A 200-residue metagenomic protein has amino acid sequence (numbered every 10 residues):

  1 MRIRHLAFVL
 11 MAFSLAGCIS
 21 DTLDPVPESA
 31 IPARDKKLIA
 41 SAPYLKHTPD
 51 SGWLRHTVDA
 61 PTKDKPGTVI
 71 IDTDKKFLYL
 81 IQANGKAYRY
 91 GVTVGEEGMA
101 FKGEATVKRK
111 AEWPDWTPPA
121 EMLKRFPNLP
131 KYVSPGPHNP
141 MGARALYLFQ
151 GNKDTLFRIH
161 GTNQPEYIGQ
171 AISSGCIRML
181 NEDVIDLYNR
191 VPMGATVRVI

Functional and structural regions predicted by a protein language model:
R2-H5, L10, S14-I200: N-terminal pre-domains immediately preceding structured catalytic cores
